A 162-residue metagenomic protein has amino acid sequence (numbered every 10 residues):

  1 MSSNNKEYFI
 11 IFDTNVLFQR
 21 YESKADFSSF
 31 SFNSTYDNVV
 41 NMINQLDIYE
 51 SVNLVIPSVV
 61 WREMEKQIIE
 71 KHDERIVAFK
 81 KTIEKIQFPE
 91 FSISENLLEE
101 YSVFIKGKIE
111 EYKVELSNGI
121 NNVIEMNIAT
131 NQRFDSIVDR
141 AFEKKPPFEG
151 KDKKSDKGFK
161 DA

Functional and structural regions predicted by a protein language model:
S2-D161: Active-site-proximal, substrate-binding regions of enzyme catalytic domains and RNA-binding/basic surfaces
